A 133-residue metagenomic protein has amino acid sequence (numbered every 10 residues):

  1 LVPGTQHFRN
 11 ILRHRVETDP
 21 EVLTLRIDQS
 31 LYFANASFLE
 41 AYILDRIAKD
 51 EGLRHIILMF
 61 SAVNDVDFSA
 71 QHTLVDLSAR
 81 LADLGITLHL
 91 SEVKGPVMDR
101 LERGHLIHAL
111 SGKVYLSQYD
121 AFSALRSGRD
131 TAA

Functional and structural regions predicted by a protein language model:
L1-G104, H108-A109, Y119, R129: The feature marks cytosolic C-terminal regulatory regions of anion transporters and related permeases
L125-A133: Intrinsically disordered or compositionally simple regulatory linkers and C-terminal tails in signal-transduction
